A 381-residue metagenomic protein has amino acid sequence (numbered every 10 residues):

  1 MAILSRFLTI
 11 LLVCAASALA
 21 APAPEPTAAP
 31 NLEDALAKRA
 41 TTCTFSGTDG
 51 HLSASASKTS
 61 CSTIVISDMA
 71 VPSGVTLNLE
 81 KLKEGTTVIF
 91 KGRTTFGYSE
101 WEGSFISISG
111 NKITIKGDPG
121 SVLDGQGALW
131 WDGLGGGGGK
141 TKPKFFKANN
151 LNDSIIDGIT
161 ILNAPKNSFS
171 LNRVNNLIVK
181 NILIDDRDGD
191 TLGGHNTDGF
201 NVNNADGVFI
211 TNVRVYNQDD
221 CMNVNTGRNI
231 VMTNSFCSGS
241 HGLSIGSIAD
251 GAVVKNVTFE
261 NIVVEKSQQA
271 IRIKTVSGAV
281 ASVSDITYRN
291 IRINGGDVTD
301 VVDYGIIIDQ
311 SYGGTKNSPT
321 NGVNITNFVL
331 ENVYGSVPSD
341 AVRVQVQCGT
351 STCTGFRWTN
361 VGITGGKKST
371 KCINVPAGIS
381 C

Functional and structural regions predicted by a protein language model:
M1-A37: Fungal secretory targeting signals
T27, R39-T42, N152, N256 (+1 more regions): N-linked glycosylation sites
P30-A35, S67-P72, A270-D285, N290-C381: Extracellular beta-rich repeat passengers
E33-S46, K58: N-terminal module-boundary/linker segments of secreted carbohydrate-active enzymes
L52-T59, V71-T87, T95-T114, Q126-N152 (+6 more regions): Extracellular beta-strand-rich solenoid/capping regions of secreted or surface-exposed proteins that bind or remodel
S67, N78-E80, K91, S109 (+14 more regions): A structural detector for beta-sheet-dominated domains
S73-L77, Y98-G103, Q126-L129, P165-L171 (+7 more regions): Short glycine/acidic-rich loop motifs that flank beta-strands on beta-rich extracellular proteins
T87, G92, N111-K112, K116-S121 (+9 more regions): Right-handed parallel beta-helix
